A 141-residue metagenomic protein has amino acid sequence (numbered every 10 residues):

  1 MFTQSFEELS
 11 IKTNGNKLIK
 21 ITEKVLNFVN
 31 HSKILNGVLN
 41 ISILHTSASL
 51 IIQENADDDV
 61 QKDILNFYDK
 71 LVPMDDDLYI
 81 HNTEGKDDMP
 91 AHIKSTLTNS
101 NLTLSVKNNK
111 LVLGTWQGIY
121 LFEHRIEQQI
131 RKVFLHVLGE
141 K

Functional and structural regions predicted by a protein language model:
M1-K141: Active-site histidine-anchored catalytic micro-motif
